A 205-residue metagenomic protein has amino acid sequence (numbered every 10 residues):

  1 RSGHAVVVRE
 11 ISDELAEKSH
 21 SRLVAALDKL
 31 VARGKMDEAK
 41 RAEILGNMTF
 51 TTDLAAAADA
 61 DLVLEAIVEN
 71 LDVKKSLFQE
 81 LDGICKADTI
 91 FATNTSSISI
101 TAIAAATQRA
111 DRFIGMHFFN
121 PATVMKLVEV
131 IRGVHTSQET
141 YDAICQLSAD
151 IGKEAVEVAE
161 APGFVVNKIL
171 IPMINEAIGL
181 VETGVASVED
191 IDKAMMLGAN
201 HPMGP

Functional and structural regions predicted by a protein language model:
R1-K29: NAD(P)+-binding Rossmann beta1-loop-alpha1 motif at the extreme N-terminus of oxidoreductases
S2-H4, R109, V128-A161, M173-P202: Internal alpha-helical scaffold of NAD(P)-dependent oxidoreductase catalytic cores
A5, L62, I90: Short glycine-centered segments of the SAM/dcSAM-binding site in methyltransferase folds
L23, M48, V63-A66, A92 (+5 more regions): Buried hydrophobic positions in well-ordered alpha/beta secondary-structure cores of metabolic enzymes
L30-I84: A structured beta-alpha segment of the ubiquitous adenosine-cofactor-binding alpha/beta core
T52, T93-T95, A159: Short loop/edge segments at beta-strand edges and connector loops that shape dinucleotide/nucleotide cofactor-binding
N70-Q146: Rossmann-fold NAD(P)-binding glycine/threonine-rich loop
